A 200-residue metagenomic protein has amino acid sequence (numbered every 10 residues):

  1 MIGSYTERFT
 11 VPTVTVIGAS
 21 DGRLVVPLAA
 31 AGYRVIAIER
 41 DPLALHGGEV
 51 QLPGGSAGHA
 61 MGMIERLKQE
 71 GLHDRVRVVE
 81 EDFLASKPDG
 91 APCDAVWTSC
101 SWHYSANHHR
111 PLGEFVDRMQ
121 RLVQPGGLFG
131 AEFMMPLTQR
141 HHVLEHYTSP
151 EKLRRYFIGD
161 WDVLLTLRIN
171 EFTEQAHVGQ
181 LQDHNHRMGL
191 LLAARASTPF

Functional and structural regions predicted by a protein language model:
M1-P12: Conserved alpha-helix/loop element of class I SAM-dependent methyltransferases that forms part of the SAM/SAH-binding
T15, R23, P27-A85: Class I SAM-dependent methyltransferase SAM/SAH-binding core
S20: Conserved glycine-rich SAM-binding loop
L84-V96: A short acidic, Gly/Pro-enriched loop at the edge of an enzyme's catalytic core that lines a small-molecule cofactor
T98-W102: A short beta-strand submotif of the Rossmann-like class I SAM-dependent methyltransferase core that lines
S105-R118: A short, conserved alpha-helix within the catalytic core of class I
G126-F133: Conserved beta-strand signature within the Rossmann-like core of class I S-adenosyl-L-methionine
H146-T198: Class I S-adenosyl-L-methionine
